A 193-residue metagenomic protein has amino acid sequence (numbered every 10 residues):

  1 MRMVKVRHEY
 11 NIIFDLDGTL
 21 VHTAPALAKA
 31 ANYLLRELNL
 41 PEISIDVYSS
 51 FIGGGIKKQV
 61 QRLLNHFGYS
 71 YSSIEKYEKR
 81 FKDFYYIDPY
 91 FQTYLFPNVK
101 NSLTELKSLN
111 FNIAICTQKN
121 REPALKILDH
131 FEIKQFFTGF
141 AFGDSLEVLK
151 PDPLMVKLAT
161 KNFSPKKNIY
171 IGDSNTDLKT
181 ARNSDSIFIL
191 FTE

Functional and structural regions predicted by a protein language model:
R2-S50: Active-site neighborhood of HAD-like aspartate-dependent phosphohydrolases
H8, I87-I115, R121-L125, K150-P153: Short, acidic loop-to-helix structural element flanking the phosphoryl-transfer center in phosphate-processing enzymes
N11, L149-L178: Conserved Lys-Pro-Asp/Glu-containing loop-to-beta segment of HAD-superfamily phosphomonoesterases, centered on
K29, E37-F67, D83, P97: Alpha-helical substrate-recognition element adjacent to the catalytic core
V47, F51, I133-L149: A short, structured active-site edge motif that brings together acidic residues
L64-N101: Metal-dependent phosphoesterase signature
I169-E193: Acidic, Mg2+-coordinating phosphoryl-transfer loop and its flanking beta/alpha structural elements, shared across
